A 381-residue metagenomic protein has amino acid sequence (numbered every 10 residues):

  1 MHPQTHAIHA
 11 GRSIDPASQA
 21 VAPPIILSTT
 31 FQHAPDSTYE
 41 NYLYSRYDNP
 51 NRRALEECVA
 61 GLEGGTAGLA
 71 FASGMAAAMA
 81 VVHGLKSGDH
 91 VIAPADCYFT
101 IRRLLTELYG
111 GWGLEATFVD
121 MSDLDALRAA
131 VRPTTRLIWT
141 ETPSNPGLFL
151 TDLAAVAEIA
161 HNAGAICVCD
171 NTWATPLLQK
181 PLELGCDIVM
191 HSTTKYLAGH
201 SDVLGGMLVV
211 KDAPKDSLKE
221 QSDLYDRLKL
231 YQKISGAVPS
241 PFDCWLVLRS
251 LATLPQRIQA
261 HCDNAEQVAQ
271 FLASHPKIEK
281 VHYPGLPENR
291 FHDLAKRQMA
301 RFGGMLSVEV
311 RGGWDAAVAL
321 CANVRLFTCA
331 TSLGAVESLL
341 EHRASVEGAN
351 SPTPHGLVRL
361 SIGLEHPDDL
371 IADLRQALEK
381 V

Functional and structural regions predicted by a protein language model:
M1-Y42: N-terminal glycine-rich, Lys/His-bearing helix-loop that initiates the first secondary-structure elements of many
R12-I14, L27-H33, W173, K195 (+6 more regions): Glycine-rich beta-alpha junction loops
T30-M79, G84, T100-Y109: Conserved N-terminal alpha-helix of the aminotransferase class I/II PLP-enzyme fold
L62, L272-P276, V324: Acidic-histidine catalytic/liganding microenvironments
T66, L204, D243, V247-S250 (+2 more regions): Short amphipathic alpha-helical segments
L69-K277, H282: Conserved PLP-enzyme active-site core in the AAT-like
T106-E107, A129, P133-R136, A322 (+1 more regions): PLP-dependent enzyme catalytic core of the Aspartate aminotransferase-like
I278-V358, I362: Conserved C-terminal alpha-helix-loop-beta "cap" of PLP-dependent enzymes that closes/shapes the active-site mouth
